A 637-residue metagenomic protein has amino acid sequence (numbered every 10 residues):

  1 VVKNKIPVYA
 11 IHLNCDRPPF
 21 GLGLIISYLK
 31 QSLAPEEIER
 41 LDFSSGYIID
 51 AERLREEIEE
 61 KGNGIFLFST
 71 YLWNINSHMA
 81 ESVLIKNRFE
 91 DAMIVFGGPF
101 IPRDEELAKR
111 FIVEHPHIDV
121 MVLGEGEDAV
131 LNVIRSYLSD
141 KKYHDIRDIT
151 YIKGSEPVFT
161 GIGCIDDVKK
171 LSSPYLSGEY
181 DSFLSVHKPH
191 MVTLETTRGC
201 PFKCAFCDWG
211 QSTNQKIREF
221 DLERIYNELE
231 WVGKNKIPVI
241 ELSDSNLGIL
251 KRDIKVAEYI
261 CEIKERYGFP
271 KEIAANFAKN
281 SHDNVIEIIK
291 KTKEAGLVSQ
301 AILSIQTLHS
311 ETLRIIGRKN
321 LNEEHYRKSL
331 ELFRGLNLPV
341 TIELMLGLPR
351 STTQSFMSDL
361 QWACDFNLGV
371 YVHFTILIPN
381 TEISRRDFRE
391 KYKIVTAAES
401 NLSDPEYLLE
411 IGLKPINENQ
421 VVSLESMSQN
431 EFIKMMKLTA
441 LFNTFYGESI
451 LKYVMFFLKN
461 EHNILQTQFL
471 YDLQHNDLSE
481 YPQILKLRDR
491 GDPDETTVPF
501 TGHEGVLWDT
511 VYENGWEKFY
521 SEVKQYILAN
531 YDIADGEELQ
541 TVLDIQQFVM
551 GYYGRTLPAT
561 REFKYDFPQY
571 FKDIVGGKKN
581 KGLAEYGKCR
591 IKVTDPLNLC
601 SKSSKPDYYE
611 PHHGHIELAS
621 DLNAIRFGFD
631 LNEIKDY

Functional and structural regions predicted by a protein language model:
V1-I11, Q31, E37-R40, R55-G64 (+1 more regions): Radical SAM enzyme core and accessory elements
I6, G62, I118, E219-F220 (+7 more regions): A structural motif corresponding to the C-terminal lobe/cap of the Radical SAM core domain
Y9-L13, S69, G97, S243: Short hydrophobic segments within beta-strands
N14-G21, T70-I75: A short, glycine/small-residue-rich beta-strand->loop->alpha-helix junction that serves as a flexible
P19-S32: Short, charged N-terminal beta->alpha structural module
I25, L54, S77, E81-I85 (+6 more regions): A general structural detector for well-ordered alpha-helical segments in enzyme core domains, enriched
E36, K169, S173-G335, L346: Radical SAM [4Fe-4S] cluster-binding motif and immediate context
E37-C164: Glycine-rich beta-alpha loop elements in corrinoid/cobalamin-binding modules across cobalamin-dependent enzymes
